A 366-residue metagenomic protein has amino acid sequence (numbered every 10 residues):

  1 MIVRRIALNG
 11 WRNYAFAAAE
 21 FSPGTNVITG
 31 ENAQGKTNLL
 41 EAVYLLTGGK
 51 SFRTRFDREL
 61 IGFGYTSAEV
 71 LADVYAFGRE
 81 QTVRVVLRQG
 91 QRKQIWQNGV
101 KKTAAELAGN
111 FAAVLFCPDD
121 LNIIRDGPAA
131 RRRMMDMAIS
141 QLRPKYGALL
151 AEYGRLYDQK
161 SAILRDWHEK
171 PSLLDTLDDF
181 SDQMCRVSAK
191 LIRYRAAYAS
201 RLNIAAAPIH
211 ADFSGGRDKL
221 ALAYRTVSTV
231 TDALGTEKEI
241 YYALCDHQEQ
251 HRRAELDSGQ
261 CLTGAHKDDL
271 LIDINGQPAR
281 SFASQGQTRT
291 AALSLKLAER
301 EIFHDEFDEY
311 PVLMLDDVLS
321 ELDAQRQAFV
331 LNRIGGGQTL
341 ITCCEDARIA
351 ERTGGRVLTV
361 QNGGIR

Functional and structural regions predicted by a protein language model:
M1-E31, P171-V312, E321-Q325, F329-N332 (+3 more regions): Conserved NTPase motor "head" modules and their coupling/switch loops across ABC/AAA+ ATPases, GTPases, and GHKL ATPases
K36: Conserved lysine of the Walker
L45-A130, D136-Y146, N203-P208, I240 (+1 more regions): Nucleotide-state sensing region of NTPase/ATPase domains
A72, Q338-E345: Structural recognition of the conserved hydrophobic beta-strand(s) that form the central parallel beta-sheet of P-loop
N122-I123, A129-C185: Long, charged N-terminal accessory/stalk domains
M137, A347-V360: Short regulatory helix/loop adjacent to the ATP-binding pocket of P-loop NTPases
D316-V318: Walker B catalytic acidic pair
